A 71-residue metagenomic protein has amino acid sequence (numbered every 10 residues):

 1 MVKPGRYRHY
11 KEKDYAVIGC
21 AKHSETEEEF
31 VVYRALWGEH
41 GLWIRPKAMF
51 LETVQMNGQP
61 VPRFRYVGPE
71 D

Functional and structural regions predicted by a protein language model:
M1-D71: Mixed-charge, low-complexity intrinsically disordered regions
